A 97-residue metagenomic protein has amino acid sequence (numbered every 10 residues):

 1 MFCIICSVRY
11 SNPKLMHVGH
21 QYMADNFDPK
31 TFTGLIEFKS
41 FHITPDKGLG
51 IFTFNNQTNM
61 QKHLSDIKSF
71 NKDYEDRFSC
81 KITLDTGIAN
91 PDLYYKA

Functional and structural regions predicted by a protein language model:
M1-L49, N55-S69, D76, C80-A97: Short S/T/G/P-rich N-terminal loop/turn motif that feeds into the first structured element of a domain
